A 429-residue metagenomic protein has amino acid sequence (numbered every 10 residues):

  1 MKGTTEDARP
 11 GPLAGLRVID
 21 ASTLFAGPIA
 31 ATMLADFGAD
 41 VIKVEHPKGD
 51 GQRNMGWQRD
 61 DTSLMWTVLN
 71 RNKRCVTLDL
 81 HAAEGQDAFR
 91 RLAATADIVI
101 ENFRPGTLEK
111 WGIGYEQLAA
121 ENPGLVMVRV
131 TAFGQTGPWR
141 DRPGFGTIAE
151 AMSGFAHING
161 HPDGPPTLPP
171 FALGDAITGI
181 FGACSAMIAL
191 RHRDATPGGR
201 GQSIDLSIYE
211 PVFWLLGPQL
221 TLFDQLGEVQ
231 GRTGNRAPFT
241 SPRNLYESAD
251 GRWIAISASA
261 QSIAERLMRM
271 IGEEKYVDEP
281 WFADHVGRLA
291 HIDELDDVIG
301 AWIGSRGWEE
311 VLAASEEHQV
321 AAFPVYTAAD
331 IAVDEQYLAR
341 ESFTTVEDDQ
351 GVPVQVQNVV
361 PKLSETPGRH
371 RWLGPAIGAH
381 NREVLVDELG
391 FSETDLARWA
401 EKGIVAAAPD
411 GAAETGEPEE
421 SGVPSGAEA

Functional and structural regions predicted by a protein language model:
M1-T196, E347, A376, R382-A429: N-terminal helix-loop segment corresponding to the beta1-alpha1 unit of nucleotide/adenylate-binding folds
K48, A132-G134, I208-F213, D250 (+2 more regions): Glycine-rich beta-alpha junction loops
N54-G56, F223-Q230, G234, D334-D348: Short, surface-exposed loop/helix-turn segments at secondary-structure junctions that function as lids/hinges flanking
W66, T233-P238, N244-L245, G351-V354 (+1 more regions): Short Gly/Pro-enriched turn/cap motifs at secondary-structure boundaries
Q135, D163-L173, D194-V212, G231-P238 (+1 more regions): Conserved Rossmann-fold dehydrogenase catalytic segment
G179-Q202, W214-L226, M268-K275: Oxidoreductase and adenylate-handling cofactor-binding alpha/beta cores
P242-H318, A322: Aromatic-enriched alpha-helical interface/lid elements that frame and gate functional surfaces
E317-R371: A glycine-rich dinucleotide-binding beta-alpha-beta segment and adjacent secondary-structure elements that constitute
